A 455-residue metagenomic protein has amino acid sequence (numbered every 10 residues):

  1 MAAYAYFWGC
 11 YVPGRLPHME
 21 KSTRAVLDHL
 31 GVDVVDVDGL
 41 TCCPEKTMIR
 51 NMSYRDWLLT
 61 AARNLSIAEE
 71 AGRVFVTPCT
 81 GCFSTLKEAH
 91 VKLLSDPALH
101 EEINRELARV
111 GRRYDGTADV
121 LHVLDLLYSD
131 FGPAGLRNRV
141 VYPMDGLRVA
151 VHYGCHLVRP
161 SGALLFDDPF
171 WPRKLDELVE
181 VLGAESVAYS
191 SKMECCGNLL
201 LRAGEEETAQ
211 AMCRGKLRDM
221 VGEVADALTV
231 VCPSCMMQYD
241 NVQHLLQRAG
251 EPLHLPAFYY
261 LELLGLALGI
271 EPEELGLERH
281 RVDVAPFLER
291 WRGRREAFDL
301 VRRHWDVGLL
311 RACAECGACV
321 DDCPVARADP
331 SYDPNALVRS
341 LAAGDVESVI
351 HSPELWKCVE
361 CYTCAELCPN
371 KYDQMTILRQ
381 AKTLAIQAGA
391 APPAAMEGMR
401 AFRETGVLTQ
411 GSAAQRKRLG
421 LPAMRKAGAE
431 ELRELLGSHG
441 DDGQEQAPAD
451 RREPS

Functional and structural regions predicted by a protein language model:
M1-L310, E315, D322, Q380-S455: Iron-sulfur cluster-binding electron-transfer modules in prokaryotic oxidoreductases
R55-D56, E207-A209, V325-R339, N370-T383: Short cysteine/histidine-rich zinc-coordinating motifs and their immediately flanking basic loops
E69-G81, A89, I350-L367, Q374-T376: Hydrophobic/aromatic-rich structural module bridging two neighboring secondary-structure elements via a short loop
L309-A326, S352-Y372: Cysteine-centered iron-sulfur cluster-binding motifs in ferredoxin-type domains/subunits of redox enzymes
S331, S348-V349: A compact, surface-exposed functional segment
R339-E347: Perimembrane loop-to-helix junctions flanking transmembrane segments
D345, Y362-T363, G389, V407: Short alpha-helix boundary/capping elements
V349-I350, A394: Short, hydrophobic secondary-structure boundary micro-motifs
